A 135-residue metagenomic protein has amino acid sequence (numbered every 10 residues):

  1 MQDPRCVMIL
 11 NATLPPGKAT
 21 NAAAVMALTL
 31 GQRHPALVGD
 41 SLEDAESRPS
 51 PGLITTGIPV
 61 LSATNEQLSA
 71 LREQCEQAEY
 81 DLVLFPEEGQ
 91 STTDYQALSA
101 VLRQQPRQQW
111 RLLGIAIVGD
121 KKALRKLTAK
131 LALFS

Functional and structural regions predicted by a protein language model:
M1-S135: Positively charged, small/polar-rich N-terminal and surface patches that mediate targeting and assembly and bind
